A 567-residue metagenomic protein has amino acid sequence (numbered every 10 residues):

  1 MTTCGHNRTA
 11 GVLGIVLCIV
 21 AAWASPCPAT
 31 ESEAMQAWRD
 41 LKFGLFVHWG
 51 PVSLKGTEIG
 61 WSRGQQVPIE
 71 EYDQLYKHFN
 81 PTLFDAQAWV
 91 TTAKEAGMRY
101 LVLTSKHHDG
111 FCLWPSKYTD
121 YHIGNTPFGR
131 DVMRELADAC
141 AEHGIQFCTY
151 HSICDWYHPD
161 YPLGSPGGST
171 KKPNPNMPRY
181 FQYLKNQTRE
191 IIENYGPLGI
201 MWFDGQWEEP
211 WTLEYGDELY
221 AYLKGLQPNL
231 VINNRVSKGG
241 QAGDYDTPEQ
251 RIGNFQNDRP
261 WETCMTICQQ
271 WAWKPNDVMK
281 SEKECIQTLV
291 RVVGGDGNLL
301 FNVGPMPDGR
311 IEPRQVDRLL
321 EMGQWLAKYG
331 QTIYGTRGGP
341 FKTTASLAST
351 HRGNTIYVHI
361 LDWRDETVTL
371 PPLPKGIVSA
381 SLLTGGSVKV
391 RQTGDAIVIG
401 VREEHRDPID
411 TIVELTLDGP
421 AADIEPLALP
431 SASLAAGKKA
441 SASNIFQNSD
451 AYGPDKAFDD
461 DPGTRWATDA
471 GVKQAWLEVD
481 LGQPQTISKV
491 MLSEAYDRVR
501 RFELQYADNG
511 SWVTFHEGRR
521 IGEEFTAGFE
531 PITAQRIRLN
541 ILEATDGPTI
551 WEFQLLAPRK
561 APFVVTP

Functional and structural regions predicted by a protein language model:
M1-L13: Bacterial N-terminal signal peptides that target proteins for export
V12-A22: Bacterial N-terminal signal peptides
C27-F446, M491-E494, R500, Y506 (+6 more regions): Mature catalytic domains of secreted/periplasmic carbohydrate-active enzymes
K456-P462: Acidic, glycine-anchored loop motifs typical of Ca2+
D469-Q483: Short beta-strands within extracellular/lumenal beta-sheet-rich domains
W512-T514: Tryptophan-centered short beta-strand motifs
Q554-L556: Short beta-strand edge segments in extracellular beta-sheet folds
